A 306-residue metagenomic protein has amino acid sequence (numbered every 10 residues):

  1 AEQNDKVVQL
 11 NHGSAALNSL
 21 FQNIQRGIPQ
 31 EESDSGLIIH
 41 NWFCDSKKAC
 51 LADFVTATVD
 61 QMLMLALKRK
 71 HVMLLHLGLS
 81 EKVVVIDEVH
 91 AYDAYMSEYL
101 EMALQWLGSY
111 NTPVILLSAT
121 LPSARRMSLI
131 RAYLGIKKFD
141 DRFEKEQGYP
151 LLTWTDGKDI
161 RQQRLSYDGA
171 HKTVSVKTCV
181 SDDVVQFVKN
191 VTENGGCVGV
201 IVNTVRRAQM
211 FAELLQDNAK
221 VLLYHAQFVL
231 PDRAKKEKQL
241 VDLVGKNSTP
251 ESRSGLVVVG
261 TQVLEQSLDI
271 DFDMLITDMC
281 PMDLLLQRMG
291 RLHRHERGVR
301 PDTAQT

Functional and structural regions predicted by a protein language model:
A1, I115-L117, C197-N203: Conserved RecA-like ASCE P-loop NTPase motor core of nucleic-acid helicases/translocases
E2-F21, K137-Y149, D217-A234: Conserved RecA-like helicase motor-core motifs
N4-L65: Inter-Walker segment of RecA-like/P-loop motor cores
K48-A52, K68-V84, S252-G255: Short basic/glycine-enriched coil/helix segment immediately N-terminal to the Walker B
L74-V83, H90-Q162: Post-DEXD/H (motif II) to motif III coupling segment of the RecA-like Helicase ATP-binding lobe
K137-A208: Conserved interdomain linker/interface between the two RecA-like ATPase lobes of SF2 helicase motors
V188-P281: Conserved helicase/translocase motor-coupling segment
R253, H293-T306: Conserved segment of the helicase C-terminal RecA-like domain
